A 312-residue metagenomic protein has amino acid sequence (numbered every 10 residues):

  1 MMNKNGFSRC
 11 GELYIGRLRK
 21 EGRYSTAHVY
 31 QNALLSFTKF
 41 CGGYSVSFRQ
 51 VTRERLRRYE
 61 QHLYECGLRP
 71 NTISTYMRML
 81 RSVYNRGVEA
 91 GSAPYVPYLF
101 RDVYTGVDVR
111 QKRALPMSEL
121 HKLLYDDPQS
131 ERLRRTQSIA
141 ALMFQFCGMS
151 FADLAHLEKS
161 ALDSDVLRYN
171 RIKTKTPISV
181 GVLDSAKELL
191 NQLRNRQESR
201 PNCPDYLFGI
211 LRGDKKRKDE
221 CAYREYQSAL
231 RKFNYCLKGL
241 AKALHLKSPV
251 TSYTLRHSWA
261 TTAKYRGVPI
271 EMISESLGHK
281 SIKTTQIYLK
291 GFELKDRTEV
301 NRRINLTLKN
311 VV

Functional and structural regions predicted by a protein language model:
E12-S25, L34-Q111, D126: N-terminal core-binding DNA-recognition domain of tyrosine recombinases/integrases
N85-A93, M143-S164: Short, charged phosphate-coordinating catalytic segments
L99-F151: Basic, Lys/Arg- and aromatic-enriched nucleic-acid-binding interface segment
A114, R171-K175, G213-D214, L277-R302: Catalytic-site neighborhood detector that most strongly recognizes the C-terminal catalytic loop/helix of tyrosine
Q129, E225, N234-E275: Short, basic (Lys/Arg/His-rich) helix/loop patches that form interaction surfaces in the mid-to-C-terminal regions
H156-N191: Conserved tyrosine-mediated DNA breakage-rejoining catalytic core shared by Y-recombinases
S160-V166, L246-S248, V268-L289: Short, polar N-cap/turn motifs at the start of nucleic acid-interacting alpha helices
R196-R200, I210-K216, R303-V312: C-terminal secondary-structure termini that scaffold catalytic or DNA-interacting sites
